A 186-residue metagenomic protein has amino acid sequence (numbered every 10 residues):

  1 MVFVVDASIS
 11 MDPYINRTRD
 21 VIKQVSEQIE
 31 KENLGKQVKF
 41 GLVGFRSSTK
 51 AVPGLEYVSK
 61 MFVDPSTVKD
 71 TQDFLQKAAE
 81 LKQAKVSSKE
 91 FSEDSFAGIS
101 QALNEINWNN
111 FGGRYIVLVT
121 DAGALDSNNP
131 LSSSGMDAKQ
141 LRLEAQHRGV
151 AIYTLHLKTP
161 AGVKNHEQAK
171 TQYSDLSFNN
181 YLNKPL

Functional and structural regions predicted by a protein language model:
M1-L186: Divalent cation-coordinating acidic motifs and surrounding scaffolds that mediate Ca2+/Mg2+/Mn2+/Zn2+-dependent binding
